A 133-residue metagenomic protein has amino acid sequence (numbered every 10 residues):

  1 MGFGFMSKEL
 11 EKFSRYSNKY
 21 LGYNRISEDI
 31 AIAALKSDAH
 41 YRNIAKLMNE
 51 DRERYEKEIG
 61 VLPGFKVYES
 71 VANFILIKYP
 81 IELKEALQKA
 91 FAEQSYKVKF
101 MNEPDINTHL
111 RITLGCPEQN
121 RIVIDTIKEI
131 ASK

Functional and structural regions predicted by a protein language model:
M1, I77-K78, V98-F100: Thr-Gly-centered strand-to-loop micro-motif
M1-V61, K66-Y68: PLP-dependent aminotransferase class I/II
M6-L10, Y79-E82, P117: Short loop segments at secondary-structure junctions
A39, A86, N107: Residues that form or flank phosphate/diphosphate-binding pockets in enzymes that use nucleotide phosphates
N49-E53, I59-Q94, L110, L114: Conserved PLP-binding catalytic core of the aspartate aminotransferase-like
K89, E93-Q94, K99, P104-K133: PLP-dependent enzyme catalytic core of the Aspartate aminotransferase-like
